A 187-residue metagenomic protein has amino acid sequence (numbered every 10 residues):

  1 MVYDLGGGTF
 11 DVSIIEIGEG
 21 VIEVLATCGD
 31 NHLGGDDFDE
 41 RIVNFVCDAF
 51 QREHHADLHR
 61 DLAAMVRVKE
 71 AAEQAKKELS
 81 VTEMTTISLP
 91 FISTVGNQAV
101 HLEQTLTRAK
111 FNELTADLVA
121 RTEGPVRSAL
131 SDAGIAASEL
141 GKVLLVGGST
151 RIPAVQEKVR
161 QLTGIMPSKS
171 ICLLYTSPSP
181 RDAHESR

Functional and structural regions predicted by a protein language model:
M1-S177, R181: Oxyanion-binding/catalytic loops of NTP- or PPi-dependent enzymes
